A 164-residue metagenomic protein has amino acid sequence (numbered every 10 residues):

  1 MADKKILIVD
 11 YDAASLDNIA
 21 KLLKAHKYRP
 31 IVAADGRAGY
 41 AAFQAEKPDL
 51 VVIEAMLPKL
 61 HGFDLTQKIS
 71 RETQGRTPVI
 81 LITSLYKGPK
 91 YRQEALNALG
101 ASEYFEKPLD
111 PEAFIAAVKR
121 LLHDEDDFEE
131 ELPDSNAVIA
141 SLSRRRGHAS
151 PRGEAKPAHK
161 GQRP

Functional and structural regions predicted by a protein language model:
A13-I31, L99: Two-component/phosphorelay signaling modules centered on CheY-like receiver
L16, P58, E72: The feature encodes the CheY-like receiver
D35-A38, H61-D64: Acidic catalytic/metal-coordinating carboxylates
E46-I53, L57: Active-site beta3 strand of CheY-like receiver
D64, Y86-E103, E112, A116 (+1 more regions): Alpha4 helix (beta4-alpha4-beta5 surface) of REC/receiver domains from two-component response regulators
R76-G88: A short, hydrophobic beta-strand element within the central beta-sheet of small alpha/beta folds
K107: A Lys-centered signature of the CheY-like receiver
D124-P164: CheY-like receiver
